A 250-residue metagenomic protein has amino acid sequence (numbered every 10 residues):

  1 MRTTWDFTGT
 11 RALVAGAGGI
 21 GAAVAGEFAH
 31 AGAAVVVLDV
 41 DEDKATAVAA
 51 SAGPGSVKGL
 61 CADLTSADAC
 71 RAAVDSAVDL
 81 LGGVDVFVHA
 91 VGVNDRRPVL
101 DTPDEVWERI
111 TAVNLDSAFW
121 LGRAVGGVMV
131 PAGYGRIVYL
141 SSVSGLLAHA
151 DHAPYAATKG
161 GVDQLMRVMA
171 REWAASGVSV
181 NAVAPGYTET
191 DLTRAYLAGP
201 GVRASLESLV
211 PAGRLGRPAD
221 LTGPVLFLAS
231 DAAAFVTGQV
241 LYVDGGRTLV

Functional and structural regions predicted by a protein language model:
R2-T3, L147, V225-L226, T237-V250: Short C-terminal tail/terminal secondary-structure segment of NAD(P)H-dependent dehydrogenase/reductase domains
W5-A34: Canonical Rossmann dinucleotide-binding motif of NAD(H)/NADP(H)-dependent dehydrogenases/reductases, specifically
P98-V99, P103-T111, L206: Substrate-binding pocket helix/loop in short-chain dehydrogenase/reductase
L100, L147-A153, A175-S176, G213 (+1 more regions): Active-site loop immediately N-terminal to the catalytic Tyr-X3-Lys motif of short-chain dehydrogenase/reductase
G122, T158, M166: Active-site helix of classical SDR
G127, R171-A175, A234: Alpha-helical segment proximal to the catalytic Tyr-Lys
S142: Residue(s) in the substrate-gating loop at a strand-loop-helix junction that position the organic substrate next
